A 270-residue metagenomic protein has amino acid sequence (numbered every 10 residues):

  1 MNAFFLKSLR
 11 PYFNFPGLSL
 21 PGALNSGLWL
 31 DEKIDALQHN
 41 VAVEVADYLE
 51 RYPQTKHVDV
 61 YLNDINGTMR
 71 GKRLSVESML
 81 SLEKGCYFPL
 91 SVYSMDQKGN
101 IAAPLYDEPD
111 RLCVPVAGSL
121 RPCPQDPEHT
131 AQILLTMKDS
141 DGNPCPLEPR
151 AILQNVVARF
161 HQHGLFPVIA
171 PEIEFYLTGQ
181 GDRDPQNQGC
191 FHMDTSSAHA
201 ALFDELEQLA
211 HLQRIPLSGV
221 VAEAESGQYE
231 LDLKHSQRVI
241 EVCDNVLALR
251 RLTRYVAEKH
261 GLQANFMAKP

Functional and structural regions predicted by a protein language model:
N2-A222, V239-A248: ATP/Mg2+-dependent ligation/transfer catalytic cores
L62, L233, F266-A268: Active-site proximal loops enriched in glycine and acidic residues that flank catalytic Cys/His/Asp and coordinate
M69, S226, K259-G261: Coil-to-beta-strand transition motifs
D139, H235-Q237, A268-P270: Short, flexible loop/turn elements at secondary-structure junctions
E223-E225, P270: A short beta-turn/loop motif at secondary-structure boundaries
E225-R238: Short, conserved helix/loop micro-motifs enriched in His/Cys and acidic residues
V242-P270: Acidic, glycine-rich loop-and-beta core segments that form the ion-binding/anion-interacting portion of active sites
